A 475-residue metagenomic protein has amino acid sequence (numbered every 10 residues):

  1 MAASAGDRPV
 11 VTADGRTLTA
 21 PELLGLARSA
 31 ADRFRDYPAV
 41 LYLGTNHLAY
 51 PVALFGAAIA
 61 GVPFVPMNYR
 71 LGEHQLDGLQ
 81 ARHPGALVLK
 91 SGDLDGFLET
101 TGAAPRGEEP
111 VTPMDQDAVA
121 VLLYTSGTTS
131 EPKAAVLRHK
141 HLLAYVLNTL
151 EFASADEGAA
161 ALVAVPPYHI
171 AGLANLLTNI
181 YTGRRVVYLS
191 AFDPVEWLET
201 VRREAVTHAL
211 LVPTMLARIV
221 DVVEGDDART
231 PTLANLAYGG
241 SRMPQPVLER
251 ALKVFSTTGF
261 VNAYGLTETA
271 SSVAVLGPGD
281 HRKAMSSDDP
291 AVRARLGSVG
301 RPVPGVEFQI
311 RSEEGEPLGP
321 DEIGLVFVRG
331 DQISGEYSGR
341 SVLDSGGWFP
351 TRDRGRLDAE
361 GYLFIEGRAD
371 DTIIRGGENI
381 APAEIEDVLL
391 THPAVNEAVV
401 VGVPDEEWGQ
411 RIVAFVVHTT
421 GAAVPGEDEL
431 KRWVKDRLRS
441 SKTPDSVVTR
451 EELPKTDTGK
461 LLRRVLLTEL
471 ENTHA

Functional and structural regions predicted by a protein language model:
M1-T19: AMP-dependent adenylate-forming
D7, R106-Y124, E131, S154-A160 (+1 more regions): Conserved pre-ATP/AMP-binding loop-to-beta segment of ANL
R16, A31-H74, N379, H418: Conserved AMP-binding/adenylate-forming
T17-P21, A120-L147: Conserved AMP-binding A3 loop
D32, Y42, A209, G330 (+5 more regions): AMP-binding/adenylate-forming catalytic core of the ANL superfamily
L143-A160, Y168-H208, V222: Conserved AMP-binding/adenylation subdomain of ANL enzymes
Y181, T207-L210, V222-R293, E307 (+1 more regions): Gly/Ser/Thr-rich phosphate-binding loop
S298-G305, E313-G346, I380: Conserved ATP/PPi-binding loop(s) of AMP-dependent carboxylate-activating enzymes
